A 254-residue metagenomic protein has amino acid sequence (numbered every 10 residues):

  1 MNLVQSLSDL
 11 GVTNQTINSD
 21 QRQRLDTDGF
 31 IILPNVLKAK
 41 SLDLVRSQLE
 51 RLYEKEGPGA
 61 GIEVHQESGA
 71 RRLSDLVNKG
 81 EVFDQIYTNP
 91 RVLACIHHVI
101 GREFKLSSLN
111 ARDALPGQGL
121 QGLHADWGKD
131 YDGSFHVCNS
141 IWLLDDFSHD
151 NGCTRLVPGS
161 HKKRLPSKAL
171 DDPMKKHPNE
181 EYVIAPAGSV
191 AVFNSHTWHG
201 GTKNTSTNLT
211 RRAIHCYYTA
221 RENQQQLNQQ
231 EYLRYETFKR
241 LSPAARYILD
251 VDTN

Functional and structural regions predicted by a protein language model:
M1-D28, P34-Y131, Y247: Non-heme Fe(II)-dependent double-stranded beta-helix
N2-L10, K55-P58, T197-W198, T202-N254: Non-heme Fe(II)/2-oxoglutarate
V36, H196-T197: Short, surface-exposed secondary-structure boundary micro-motifs
L109-A111, S140-W142, I214-Y218: A structural signal for short, well-ordered beta-strand segments
Q118-I184, N223-L233: Catalytic core of non-heme Fe(II) oxygenases with the double-stranded beta-helix
H124, F193, H199: Histidine-centered active-site/metal-ligand motif
